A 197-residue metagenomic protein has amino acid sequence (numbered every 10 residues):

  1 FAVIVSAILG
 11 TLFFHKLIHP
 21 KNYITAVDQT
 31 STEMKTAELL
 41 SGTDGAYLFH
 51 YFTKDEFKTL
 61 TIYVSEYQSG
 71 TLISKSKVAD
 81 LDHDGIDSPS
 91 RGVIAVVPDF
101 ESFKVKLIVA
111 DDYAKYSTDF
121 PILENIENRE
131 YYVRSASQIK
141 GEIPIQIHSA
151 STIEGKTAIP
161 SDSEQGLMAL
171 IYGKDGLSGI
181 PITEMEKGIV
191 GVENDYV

Functional and structural regions predicted by a protein language model:
F1-F14: Hydrophobic membrane-insertion alpha-helices, especially the h-region of bacterial N-terminal signal peptides
T11-P89: N-terminal export/targeting and maturation segments
K77-V197: Extracytoplasmic electrostatic interaction patches
